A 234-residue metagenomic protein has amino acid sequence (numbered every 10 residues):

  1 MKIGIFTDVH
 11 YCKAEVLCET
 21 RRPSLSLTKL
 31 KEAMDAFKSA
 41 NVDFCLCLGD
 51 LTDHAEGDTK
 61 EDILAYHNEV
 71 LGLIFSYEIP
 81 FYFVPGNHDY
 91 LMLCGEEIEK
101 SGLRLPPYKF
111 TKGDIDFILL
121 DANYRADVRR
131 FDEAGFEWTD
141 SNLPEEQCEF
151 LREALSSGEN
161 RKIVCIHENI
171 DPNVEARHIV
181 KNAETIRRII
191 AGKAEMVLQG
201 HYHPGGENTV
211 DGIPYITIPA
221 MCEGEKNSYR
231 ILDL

Functional and structural regions predicted by a protein language model:
M1, D43, P107, I115 (+1 more regions): Alpha/beta-hydrolase fold active-site loops
M1-E61, E153-S157: N-terminal active-site segment of His-dependent metallophosphoesterases
I5-T7, C45-D50, F81-N87, L120 (+3 more regions): Active-site neighborhood of phospho(di)ester-bond hydrolases with catalytic His/Asp-centered motifs
K13, H54-E56, L91-M92, D171-V174 (+2 more regions): Short, solvent-exposed loop/turn segments at secondary-structure junctions
C18, T59-L64, F131-E137, S157-Y202: Active-site-proximal segments of metal-dependent phosphoesterases and phosphodiesterases across multiple
L25, K29, N142-L143, H178 (+2 more regions): Extracytoplasmic/periplasmic, Sec-exported soluble proteins
L27-T28, E99-R104, R177-V180: Short gly/ser/thr-rich secondary-structure transition/capping motifs
K60-R152, S157, T185-R188, G192 (+1 more regions): Extended active-site neighborhood of metal-dependent phosphoesterases/phosphodiesterases
